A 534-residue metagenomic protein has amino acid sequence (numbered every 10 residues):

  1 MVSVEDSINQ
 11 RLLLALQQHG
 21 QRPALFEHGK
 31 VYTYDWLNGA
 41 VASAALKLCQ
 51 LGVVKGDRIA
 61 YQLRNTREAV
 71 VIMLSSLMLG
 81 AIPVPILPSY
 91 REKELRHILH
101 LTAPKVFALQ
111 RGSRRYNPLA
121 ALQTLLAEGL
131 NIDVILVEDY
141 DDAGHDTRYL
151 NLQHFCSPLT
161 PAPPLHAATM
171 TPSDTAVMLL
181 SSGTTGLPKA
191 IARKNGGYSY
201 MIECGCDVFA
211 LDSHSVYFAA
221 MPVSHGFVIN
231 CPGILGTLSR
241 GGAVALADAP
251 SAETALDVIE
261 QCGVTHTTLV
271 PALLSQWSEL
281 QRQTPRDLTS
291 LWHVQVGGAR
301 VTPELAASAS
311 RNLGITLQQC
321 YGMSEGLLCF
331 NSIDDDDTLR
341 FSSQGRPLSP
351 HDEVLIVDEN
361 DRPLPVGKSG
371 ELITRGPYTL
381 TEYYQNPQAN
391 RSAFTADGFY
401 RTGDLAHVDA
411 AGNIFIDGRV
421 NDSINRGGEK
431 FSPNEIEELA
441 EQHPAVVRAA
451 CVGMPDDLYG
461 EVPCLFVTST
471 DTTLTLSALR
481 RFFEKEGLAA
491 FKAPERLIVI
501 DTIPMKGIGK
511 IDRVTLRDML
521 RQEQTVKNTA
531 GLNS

Functional and structural regions predicted by a protein language model:
E5, G20-Q21, D141, S157-L180 (+2 more regions): Conserved pre-ATP/AMP-binding loop-to-beta segment of ANL
T33-W36, A176-Y200: Conserved AMP-binding A3 loop
Q50-L51, M78-H154, D471: Structural core segment of the AMP-binding/adenylate-forming
Y90-H100, L109, T267, G376 (+5 more regions): AMP-binding/adenylate-forming catalytic core of the ANL superfamily
I132, L136-E138, L488-K510, A530-S534: AMP-binding/adenylate-forming catalytic domain of the ANL superfamily
S199-V216, H225-H266, E279-L280: Conserved AMP-binding/adenylation subdomain of ANL enzymes
V264-L269, L280-L339, E353: Gly/Ser/Thr-rich phosphate-binding loop
P347-H351, R362-A393, E429-F431: Conserved ATP/PPi-binding loop(s) of AMP-dependent carboxylate-activating enzymes
